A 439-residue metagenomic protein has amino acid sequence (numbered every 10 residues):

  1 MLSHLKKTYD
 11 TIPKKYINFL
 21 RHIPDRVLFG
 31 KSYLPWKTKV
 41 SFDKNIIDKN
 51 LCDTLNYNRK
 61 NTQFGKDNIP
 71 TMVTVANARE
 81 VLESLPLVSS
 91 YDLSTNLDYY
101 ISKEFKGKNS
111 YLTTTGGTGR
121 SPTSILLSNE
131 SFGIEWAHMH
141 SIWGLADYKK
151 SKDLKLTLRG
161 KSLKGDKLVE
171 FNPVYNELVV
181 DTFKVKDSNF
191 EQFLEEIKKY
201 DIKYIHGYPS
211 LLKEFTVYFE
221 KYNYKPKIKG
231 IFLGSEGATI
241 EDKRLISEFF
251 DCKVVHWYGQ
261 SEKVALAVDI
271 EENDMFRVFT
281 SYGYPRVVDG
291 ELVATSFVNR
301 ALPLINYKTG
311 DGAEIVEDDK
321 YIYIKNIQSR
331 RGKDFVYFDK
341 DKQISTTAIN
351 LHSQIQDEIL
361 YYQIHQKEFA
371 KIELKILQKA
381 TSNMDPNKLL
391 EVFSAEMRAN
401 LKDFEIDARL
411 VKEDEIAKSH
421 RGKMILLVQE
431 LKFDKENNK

Functional and structural regions predicted by a protein language model:
M1-T114, R120-K149, K199, K203-Y204 (+5 more regions): Nucleotide 5′-phosphate-binding alpha/beta core
G117, S247-E248, I355: Solvent-exposed polar/charged
E130-G133, A137, L154-L211: AMP-binding/adenylate-forming
P173-Y175, K227, F249-K253: Short, structured coil segments at secondary-structure junctions
L178-D181, V255-W257, D407-K412: General small-molecule cofactor/ligand-binding pocket signal
K184-V185, I202-Y222, P226-K243, H256-E262: Adenylate-forming
I205, Y307-F404: AMP-binding/adenylate-forming catalytic core of the ANL superfamily
A238-D319: Conserved AMP-binding/adenylate-forming
